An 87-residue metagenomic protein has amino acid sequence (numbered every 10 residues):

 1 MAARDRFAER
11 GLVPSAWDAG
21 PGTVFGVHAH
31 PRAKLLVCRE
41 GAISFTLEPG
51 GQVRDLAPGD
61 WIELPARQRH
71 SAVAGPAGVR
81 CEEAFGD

Functional and structural regions predicted by a protein language model:
M1-V27: A short glycine-rich, His/Asp/Glu-containing loop-to-beta-strand
R4-R6, V24-H30, T46-L47, R54 (+1 more regions): Short histidine-centered beta-strand/loop micro-motifs that create catalytic or ligand/metal-coordination sites
V24-F25, W61-I62, A66-S71: Histidine-centered metal-chelating micro-motifs
A29-F45: Short, conserved beta-strand element in jelly-roll/cupin
A42-S44, W61, R69, G78: Structural motif
G50-A66: Short acidic-glycine-tyrosine-enriched beta hairpin
A66-D87: Ligand-binding loop in jelly-roll beta-barrel domains
